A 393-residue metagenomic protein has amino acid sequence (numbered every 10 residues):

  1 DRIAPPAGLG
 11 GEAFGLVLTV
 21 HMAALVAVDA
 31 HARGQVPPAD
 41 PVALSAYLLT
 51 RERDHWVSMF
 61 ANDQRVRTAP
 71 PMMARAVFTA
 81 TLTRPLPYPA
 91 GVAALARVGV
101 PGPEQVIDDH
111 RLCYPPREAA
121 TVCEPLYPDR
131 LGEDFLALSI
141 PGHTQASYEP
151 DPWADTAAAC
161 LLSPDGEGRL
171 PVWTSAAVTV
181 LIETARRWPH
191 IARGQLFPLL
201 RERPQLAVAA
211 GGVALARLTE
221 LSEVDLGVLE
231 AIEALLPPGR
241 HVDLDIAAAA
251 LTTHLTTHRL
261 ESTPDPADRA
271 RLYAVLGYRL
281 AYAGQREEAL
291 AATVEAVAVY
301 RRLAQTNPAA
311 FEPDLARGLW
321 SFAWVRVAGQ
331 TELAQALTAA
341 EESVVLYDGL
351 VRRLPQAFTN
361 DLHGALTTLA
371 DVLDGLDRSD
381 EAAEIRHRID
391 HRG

Functional and structural regions predicted by a protein language model:
R2-R53, R75, L82: Amphipathic alpha-helical "lid/sensor" segments that cap RecA-like P-loop NTPase cores
P5-L9, R65, C123, Q335: Non-transmembrane, amphipathic alpha-helical segments
F14-L18, T68-M72, Q105, Y127-R130 (+9 more regions): Residues within HEAT/ARM-like alpha-solenoid scaffolds
A23-A24, D134-S139, L315: Short hydrophobic alpha-helical segments that form membrane-spanning helices or hydrophobic packing faces of helical
V57-T68, A74-W188, G194-L221, P238-H241: C-terminal leucine-rich, beta-strand-based interaction scaffolds used for sensing/assembly
R186-V345, G349-V351, L362-T367, D371-D374 (+1 more regions): Leucine-rich, hydrophobic repeat-scaffold detector
A304, L350-R352, A357-F358, D390-G393: Boundary/linker segments of alpha-helical solenoid repeat arrays
E341-V345, D380-G393: TPR/TPR-like (Sel1-like) alpha-helical repeat modules
